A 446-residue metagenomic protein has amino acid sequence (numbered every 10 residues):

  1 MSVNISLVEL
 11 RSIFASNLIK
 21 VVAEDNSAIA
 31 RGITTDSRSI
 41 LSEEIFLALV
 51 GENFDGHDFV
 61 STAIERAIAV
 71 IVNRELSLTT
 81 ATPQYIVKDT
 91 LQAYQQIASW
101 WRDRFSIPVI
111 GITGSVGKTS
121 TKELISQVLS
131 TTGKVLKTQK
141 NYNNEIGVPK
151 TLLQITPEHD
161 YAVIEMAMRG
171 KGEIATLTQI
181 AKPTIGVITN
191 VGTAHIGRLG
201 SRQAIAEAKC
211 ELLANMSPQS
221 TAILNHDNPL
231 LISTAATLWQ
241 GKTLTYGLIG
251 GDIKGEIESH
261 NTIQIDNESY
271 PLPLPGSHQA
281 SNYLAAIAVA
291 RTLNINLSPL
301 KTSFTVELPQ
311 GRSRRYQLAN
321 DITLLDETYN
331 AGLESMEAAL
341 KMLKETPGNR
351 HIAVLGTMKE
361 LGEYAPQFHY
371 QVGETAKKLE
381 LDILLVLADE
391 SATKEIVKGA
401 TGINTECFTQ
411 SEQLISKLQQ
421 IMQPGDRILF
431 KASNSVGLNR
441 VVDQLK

Functional and structural regions predicted by a protein language model:
M1-Q96, T346, T375, L379 (+2 more regions): N-terminal leader/targeting and accessory segments in enzymes
V8-F14, L78, A93-H226, L230-W239 (+2 more regions): Phosphate-binding loop of NTP-binding sites
S42-L47, V135, K150-A162, L340-G362: Mobile, glycine- and charge-enriched loop segments and immediately flanking short secondary-structure elements within
N53, P309, T328, G332-I403: Active-site beta-alpha connecting loops in nucleotide-dependent enzymes
N73-A81, V187-T323, G348-N349, E374-K377 (+2 more regions): Acidic, Mg2+-coordinating active-site environments of NTP-dependent enzymes
I112, Q310-R314, S435, N439-V441: ATP-dependent carboxylate/acyl-activation modules
Q179, L414-I421: Short amphipathic alpha-helix with an adjacent loop that forms part of the alpha/beta core around
G425-D443: Peripheral docking tails and interdomain loops at the edges of cofactor- or intermediate-handling domains
